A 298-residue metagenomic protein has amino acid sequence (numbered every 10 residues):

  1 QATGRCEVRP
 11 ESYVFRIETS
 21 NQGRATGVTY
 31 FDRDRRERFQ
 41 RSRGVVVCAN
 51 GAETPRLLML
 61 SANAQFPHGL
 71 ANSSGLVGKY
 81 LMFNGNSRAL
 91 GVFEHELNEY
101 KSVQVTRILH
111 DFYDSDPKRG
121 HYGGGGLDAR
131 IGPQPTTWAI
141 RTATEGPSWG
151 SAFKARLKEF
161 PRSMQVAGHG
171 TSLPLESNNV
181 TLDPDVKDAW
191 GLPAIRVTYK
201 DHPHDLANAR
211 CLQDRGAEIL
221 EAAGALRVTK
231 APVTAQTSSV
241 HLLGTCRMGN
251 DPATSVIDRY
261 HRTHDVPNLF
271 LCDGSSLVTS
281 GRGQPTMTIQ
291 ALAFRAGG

Functional and structural regions predicted by a protein language model:
Q1, R5-E7, F15-T26: Feature captures the FAD/FMN-dependent oxidoreductase FAD-binding
T3, C48, L60-S61, N84 (+3 more regions): Generic, well-ordered alpha-helical scaffold segments in large soluble proteins
T3-G4, R41-S42, G85-N86, D265-P267: Short coil/turn connectors at secondary-structure junctions
V8, L81, L182, G216 (+2 more regions): A residue-level signal for conserved active-site and pocket-lining positions in enzyme catalytic cores
R9-S20, E159-S172, S177, P193-S280 (+1 more regions): A glycine-rich dinucleotide-binding beta-alpha-beta segment and adjacent secondary-structure elements that constitute
R16-E18, V28-K101, D273, L292 (+1 more regions): Glycine-rich loop(s) and the adjacent beta-strand/alpha-helix scaffold that form part
S74-L206, L242, H264, L271-V278: FAD cofactor-binding and catalytic pocket of flavoenzymes
T279-G297: A conserved FAD-binding loop/helix module that cradles the flavin
